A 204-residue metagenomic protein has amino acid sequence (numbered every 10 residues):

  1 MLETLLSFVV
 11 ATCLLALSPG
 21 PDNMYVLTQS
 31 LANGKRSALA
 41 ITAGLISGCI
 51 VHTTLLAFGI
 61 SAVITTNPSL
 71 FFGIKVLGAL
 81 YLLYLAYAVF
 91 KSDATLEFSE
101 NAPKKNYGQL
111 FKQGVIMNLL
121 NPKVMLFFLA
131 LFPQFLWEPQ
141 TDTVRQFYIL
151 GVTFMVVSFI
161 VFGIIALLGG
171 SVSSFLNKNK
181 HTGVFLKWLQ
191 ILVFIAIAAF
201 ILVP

Functional and structural regions predicted by a protein language model:
L2-F72, A130-L150, F154-M155: Juxtamembrane transmembrane-helix termini in multi-pass membrane transport proteins
C13, L17, I50-V51, Y87 (+3 more regions): Hydrophobic/aromatic residues within the transmembrane alpha-helices of Major Facilitator Superfamily
S30-S37, K105, N177-H181: Juxtamembrane helix-boundary/capping and inter-helix hinge elements in multi-pass membrane proteins
R36-Q109, L168: Membrane helix-loop-helix hairpins that form the core translocation module of multi-pass transporters
T53-A57, L119-M125, V193-P204: Hydrophobic alpha-helical transmembrane segments in multi-pass integral membrane proteins
T66-A94, V161-I165, S173-P204: Selective transmembrane alpha-helices of multi-pass membrane proteins
